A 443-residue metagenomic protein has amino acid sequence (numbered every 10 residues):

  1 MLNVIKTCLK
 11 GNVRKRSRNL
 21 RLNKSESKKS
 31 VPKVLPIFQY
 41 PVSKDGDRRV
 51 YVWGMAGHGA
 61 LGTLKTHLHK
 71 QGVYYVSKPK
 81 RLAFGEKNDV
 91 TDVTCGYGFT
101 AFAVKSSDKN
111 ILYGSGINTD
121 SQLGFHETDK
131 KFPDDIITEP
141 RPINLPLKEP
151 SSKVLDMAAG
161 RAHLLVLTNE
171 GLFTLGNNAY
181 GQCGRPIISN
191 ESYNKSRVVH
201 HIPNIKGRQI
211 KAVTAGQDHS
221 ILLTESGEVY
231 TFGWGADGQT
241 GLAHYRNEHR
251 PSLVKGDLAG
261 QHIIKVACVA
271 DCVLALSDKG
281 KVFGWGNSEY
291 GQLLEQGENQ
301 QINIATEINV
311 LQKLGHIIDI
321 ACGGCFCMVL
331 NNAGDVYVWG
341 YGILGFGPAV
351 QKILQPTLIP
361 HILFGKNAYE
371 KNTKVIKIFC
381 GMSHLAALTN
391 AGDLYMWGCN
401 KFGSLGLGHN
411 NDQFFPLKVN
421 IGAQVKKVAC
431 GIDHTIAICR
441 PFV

Functional and structural regions predicted by a protein language model:
L2-V443: Eukaryote-biased RCC1-like beta-propeller repeat architecture
